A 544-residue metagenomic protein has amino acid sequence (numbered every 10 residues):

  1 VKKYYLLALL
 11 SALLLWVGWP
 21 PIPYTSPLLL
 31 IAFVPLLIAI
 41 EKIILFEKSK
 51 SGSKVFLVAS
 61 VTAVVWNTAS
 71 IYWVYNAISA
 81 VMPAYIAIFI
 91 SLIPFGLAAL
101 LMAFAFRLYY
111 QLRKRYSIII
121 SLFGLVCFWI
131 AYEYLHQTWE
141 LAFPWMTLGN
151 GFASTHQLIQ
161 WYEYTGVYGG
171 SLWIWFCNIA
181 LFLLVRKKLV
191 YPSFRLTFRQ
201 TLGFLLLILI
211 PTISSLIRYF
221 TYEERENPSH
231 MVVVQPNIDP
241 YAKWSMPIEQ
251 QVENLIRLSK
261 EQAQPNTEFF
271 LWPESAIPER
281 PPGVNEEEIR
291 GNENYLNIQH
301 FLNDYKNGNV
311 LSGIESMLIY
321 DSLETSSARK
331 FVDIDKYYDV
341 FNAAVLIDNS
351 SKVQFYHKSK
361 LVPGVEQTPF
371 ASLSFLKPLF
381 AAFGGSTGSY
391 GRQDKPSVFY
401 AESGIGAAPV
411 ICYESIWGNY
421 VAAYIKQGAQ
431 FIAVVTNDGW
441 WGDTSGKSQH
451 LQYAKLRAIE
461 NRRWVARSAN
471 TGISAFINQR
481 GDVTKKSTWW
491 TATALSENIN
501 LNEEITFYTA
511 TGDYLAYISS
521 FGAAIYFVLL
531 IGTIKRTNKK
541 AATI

Functional and structural regions predicted by a protein language model:
V1-Y219, G442-D443, A454, T484 (+2 more regions): Membrane-embedded alpha-helical bundles of multi-pass enzymes that act on lipidic or dolichyl-linked glycan substrates
K3, F204-Q264, N437-H450, K455-R462 (+2 more regions): Non-cytosolic juxtamembrane linkers/loops that tether extracellular or periplasmic domains to nearby transmembrane
W16-W19, R107, V233, A344-L346 (+4 more regions): Conserved hydrophobic/aromatic beta-strand scaffold that supports enzyme active sites
P23-P35, W66-W73, Q235-P236, T267-V284 (+2 more regions): Short, conserved active-site loops that position catalytic residues or coordinate cofactors/metal ions across diverse
F56, V252-S259, W417-A423: Short, acidic/polar
W73-S91, Q137-T165, F331-Y413, G418: Active-site catalytic loop in hydrolytic enzyme cores
S215-G364, P396-S403, P409, Y413: Soluble catalytic regions of membrane-associated enzymes that act on cell-envelope and secretory-pathway components
F269, S275-I277, I289-S312, I319 (+3 more regions): CN hydrolase (nitrilase-like) catalytic-core segments centered on the catalytic cysteine and neighboring Lys/Glu
